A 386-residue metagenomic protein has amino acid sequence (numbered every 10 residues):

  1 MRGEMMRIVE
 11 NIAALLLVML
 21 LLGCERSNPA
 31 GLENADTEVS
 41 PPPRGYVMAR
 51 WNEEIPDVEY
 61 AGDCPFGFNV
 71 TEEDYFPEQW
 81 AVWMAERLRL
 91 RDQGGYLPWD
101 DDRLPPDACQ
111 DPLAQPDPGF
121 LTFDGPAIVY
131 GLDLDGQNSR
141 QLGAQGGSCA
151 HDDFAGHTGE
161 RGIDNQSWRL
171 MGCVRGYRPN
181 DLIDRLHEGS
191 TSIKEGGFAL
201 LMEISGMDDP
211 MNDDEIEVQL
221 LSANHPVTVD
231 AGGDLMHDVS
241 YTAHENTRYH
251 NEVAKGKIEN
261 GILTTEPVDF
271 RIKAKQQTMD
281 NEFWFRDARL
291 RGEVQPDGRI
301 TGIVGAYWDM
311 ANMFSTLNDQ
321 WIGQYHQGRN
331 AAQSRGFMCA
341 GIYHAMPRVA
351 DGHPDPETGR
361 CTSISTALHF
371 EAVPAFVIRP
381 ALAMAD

Functional and structural regions predicted by a protein language model:
G3-A13: Bacterial N-terminal signal peptides that target proteins for export
E4-M5, M19, S363-S365: Generic secretory/membrane-interface signal
L21-G23: C-terminal motif of bacterial Sec signal peptides marking the signal peptidase cleavage site
S27-D386: Extracytosolic secretory-pathway proteins
